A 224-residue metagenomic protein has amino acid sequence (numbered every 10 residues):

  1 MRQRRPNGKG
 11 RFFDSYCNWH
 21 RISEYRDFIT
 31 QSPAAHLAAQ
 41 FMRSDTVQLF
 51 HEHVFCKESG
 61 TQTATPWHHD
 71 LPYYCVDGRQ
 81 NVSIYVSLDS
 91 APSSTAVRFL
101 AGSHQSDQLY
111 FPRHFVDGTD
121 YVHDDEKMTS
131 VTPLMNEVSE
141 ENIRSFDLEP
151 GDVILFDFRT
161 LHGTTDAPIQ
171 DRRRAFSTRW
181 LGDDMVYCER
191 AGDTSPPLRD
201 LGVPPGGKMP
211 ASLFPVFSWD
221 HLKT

Functional and structural regions predicted by a protein language model:
M1, H69, M128-N142, Q170-R172 (+1 more regions): Short, surface-exposed loop/helix-turn segments at secondary-structure junctions that function as lids/hinges flanking
M1-R4, P112-F115, P150-L155, R159-T224: Non-heme Fe(II)/2-oxoglutarate
M1-W67, Y73-Y74, A191, G207: Non-heme Fe(II)-dependent double-stranded beta-helix
D45-E52, T63-T65, Q80-V86, T95 (+1 more regions): Generic beta-strand structural signal
V54-K57, P72, S90-A91, H104-Q105 (+2 more regions): Short, solvent-exposed loop/turn segments at secondary-structure junctions
T61, T65-W67, G78, S94-L100 (+2 more regions): A short secondary-structure junction signal
H68, Y74-P92, D147-P150, L155 (+1 more regions): Short, conserved beta-strand element in jelly-roll/cupin
P92-L161: Double-stranded beta-helix
